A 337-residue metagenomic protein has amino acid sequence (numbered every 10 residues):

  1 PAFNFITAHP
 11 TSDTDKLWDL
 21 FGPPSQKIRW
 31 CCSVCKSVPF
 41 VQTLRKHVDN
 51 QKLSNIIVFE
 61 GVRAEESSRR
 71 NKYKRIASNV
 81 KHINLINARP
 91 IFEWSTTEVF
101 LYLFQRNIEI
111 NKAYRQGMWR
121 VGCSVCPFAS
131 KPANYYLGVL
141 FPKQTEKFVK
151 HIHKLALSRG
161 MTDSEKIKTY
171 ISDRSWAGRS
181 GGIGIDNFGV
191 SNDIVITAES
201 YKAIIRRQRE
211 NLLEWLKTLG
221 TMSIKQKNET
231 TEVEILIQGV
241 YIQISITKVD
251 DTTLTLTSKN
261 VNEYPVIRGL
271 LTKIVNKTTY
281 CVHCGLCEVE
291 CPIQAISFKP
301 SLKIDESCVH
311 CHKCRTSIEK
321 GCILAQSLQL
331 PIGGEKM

Functional and structural regions predicted by a protein language model:
P1-V275, S327-M337: Nucleotide-activated chemistry modules centered on ATP-dependent adenylation/adenylyltransferase
I91, T278-C281, D305-C308: Short basic coil micro-motifs at the edges of alpha-helical modules that engage polyanionic partners
R115-M118, S297-C311: Short linker/helix segments within small regulatory modules
W119-Y135, C281-C287, C308-C314, I318 (+1 more regions): Cysteine-cluster motifs in flexible loop/terminal segments that predominantly coordinate metals
K273-P292: Glycine-rich adenosyl-nucleotide cofactor-binding module
L286-L302, K313-P331: Iron-sulfur cluster-binding cysteine motifs and their immediate structural context in ferredoxin-like electron-transfer
